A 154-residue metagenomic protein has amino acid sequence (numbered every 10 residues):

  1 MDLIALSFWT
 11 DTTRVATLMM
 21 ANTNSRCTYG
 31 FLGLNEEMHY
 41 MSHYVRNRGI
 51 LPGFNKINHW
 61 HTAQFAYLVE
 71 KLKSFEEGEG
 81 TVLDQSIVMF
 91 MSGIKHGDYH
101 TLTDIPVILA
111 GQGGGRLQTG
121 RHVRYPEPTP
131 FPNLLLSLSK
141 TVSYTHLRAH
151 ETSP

Functional and structural regions predicted by a protein language model:
M1-E79: Anion-binding catalytic surfaces of enzymes that hydrolyze or transfer phosphate/sulfate esters
D11, G33, G120, S143-Y144: Glycine-centered secondary-structure boundary/capping sites
N22, H96, S153: Glycine-rich nucleotide phosphate-binding loop and flanking beta-alpha elements of Rossmann-like dinucleotide-binding
S25, G114-G115, P154: Generic "edge-of-domain/loop-turn" microfeature
F31, E127, N133, T145-H146: Intrinsically disordered, low-complexity regions enriched in small/polar residues
V45-K140: Extended C-terminal subregions enriched in glycine
T145-P154: Conserved small/polar residues in nucleotide/adenosyl-binding loops
